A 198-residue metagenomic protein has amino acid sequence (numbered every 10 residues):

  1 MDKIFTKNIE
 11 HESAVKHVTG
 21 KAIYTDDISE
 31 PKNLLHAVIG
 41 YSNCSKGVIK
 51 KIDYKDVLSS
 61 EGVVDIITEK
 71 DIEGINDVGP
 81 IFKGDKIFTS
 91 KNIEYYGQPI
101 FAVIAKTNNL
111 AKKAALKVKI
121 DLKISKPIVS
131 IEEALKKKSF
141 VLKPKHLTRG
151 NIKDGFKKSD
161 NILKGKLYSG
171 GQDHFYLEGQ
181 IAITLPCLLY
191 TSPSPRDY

Functional and structural regions predicted by a protein language model:
M1-R149, I162-G165: Flexible, low-hydrophobicity surface segments
T19, D173-F175, R196: A general structural motif
S90, E178-I183: Short glycine-rich loop/turn motifs
N92-E94, D173-Y176: Replace "in large, NTP-powered and nucleic-acid-processing enzymes" with "in large, NTP-powered factors and other
K106, L185-L189: Short acidic-glycine loop/turn motifs at beta-strand connectors
H146-D154, S192: Metallo-beta-lactamase
S169-G171: Accessory "access/gating" subregions that flank catalytic or transport cores
Y190-Y198: Single conserved hydrophobic/aromatic residue that forms the stacking wall/gate of nucleotide- or nucleobase-binding
